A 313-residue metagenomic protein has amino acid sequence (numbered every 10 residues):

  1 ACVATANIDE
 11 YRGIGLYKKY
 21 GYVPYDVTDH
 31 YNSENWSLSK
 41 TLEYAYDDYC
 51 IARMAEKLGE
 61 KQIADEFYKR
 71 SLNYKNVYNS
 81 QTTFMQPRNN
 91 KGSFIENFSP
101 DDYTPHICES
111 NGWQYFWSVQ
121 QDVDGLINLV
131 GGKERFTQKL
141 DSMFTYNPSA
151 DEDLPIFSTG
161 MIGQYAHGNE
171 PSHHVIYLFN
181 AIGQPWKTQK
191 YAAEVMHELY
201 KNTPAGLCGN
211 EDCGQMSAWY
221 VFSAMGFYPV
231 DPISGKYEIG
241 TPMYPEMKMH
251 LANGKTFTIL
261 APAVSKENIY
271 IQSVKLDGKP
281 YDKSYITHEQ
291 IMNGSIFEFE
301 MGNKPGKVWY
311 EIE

Functional and structural regions predicted by a protein language model:
A1-L72, N76-T258, A263, E289 (+1 more regions): Active-site core of glycosidic bond-cleaving carbohydrate-active enzymes
I8, F227, P280, N303-P305: Short loop/turn segments at secondary-structure transitions that flank enzyme active sites
A252, L276-K279: Short strand-turn-strand beta-turns centered on an Asx-Gly dipeptide
G254-T256, K266, Y281, K304-G306: Generic "edge-of-domain/loop-turn" microfeature
E267-S273: Beta-strand-rich binding/interaction modules
I269, S284, K307-W309: Short acidic, gly/pro-rich beta-turn/loop elements at beta-sheet edges and active-site/ligand-binding grooves
G278-T287: Solvent-exposed beta-strand/loop surfaces of large extracellular or lumenal domains
H288-E313: C-terminal beta-strand-rich structural cap/linker in extracellular carbohydrate-active enzymes
